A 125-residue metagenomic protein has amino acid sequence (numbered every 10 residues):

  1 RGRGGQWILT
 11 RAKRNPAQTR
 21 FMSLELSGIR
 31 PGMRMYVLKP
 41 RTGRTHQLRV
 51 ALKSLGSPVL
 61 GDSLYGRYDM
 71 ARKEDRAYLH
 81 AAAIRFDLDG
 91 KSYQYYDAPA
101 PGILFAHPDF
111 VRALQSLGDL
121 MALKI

Functional and structural regions predicted by a protein language model:
R1-I125: RNA pseudouridine synthases
